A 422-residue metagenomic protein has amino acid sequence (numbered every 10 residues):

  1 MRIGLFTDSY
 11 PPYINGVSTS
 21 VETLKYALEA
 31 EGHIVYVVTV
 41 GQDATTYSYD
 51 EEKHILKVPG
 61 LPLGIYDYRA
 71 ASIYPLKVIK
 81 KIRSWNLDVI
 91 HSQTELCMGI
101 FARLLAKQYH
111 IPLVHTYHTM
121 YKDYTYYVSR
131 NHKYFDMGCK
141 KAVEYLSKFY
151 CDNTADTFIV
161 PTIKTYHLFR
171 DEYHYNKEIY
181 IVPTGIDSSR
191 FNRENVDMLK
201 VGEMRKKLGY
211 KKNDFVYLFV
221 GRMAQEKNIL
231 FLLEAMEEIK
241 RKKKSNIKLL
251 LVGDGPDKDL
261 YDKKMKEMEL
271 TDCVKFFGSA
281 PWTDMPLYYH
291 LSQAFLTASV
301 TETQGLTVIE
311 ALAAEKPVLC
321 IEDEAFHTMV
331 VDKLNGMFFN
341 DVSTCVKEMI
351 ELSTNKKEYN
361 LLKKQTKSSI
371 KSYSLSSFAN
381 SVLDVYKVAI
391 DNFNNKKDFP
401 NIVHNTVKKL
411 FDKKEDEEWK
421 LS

Functional and structural regions predicted by a protein language model:
M1-T45, Y49-K57, V403-S422: N-terminal subdomain of nucleotide-sugar transferases
T19, F215-E238, L249, P256-D262: A conserved mid-protein helix/loop that constitutes part of the nucleotide-sugar donor-binding site
G41, K164, G185: Carbohydrate-associated surface elements
L260-A280: Nucleotide-activated donor-binding/catalytic signature segment of Leloir-type glycosyltransferases, i.e., the conserved
S279-A280, L287-S292: Short alpha-helical donor nucleotide-sugar binding micro-motif in glycosyltransferases
V300: Aromatic "clamp/platform" in nucleotide-sugar-dependent glycosyltransferases that forms part of the donor/acceptor
P317-C320: Short hydrophobic beta-strand element within catalytic cores of glycosyltransferases and related nucleotide-activated
D332-S343, E351-K356: Conserved acidic donor-binding segment of nucleotide-sugar-dependent glycosyltransferases
